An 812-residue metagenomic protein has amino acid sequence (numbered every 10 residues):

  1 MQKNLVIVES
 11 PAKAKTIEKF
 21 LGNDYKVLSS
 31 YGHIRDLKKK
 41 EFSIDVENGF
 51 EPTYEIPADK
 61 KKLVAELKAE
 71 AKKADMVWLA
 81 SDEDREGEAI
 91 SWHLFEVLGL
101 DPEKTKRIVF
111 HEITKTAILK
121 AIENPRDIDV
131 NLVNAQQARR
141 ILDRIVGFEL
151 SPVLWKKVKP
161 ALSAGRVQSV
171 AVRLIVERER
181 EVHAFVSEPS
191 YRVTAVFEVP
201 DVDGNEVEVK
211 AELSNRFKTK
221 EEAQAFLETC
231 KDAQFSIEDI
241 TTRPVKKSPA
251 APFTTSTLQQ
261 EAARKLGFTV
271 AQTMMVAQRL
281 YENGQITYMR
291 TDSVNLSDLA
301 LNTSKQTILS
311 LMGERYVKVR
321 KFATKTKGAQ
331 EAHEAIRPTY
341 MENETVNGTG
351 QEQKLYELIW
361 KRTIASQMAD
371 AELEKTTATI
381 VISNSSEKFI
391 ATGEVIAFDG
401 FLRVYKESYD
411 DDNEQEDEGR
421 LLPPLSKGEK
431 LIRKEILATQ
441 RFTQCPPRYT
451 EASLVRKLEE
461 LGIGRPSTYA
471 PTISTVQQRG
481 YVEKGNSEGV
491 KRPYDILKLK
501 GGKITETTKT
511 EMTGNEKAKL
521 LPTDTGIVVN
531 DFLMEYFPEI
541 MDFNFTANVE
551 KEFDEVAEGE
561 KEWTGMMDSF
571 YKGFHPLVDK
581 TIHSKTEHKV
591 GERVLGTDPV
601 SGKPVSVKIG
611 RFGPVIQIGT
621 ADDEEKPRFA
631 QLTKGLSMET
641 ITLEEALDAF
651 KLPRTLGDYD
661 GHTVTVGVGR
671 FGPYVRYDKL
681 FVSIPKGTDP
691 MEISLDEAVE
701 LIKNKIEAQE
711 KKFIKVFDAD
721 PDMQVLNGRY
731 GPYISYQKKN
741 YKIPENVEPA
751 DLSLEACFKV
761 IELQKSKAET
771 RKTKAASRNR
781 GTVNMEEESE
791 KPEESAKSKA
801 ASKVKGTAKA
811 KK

Functional and structural regions predicted by a protein language model:
M1-I141, E149-L150, S214, Y409-N413 (+2 more regions): Intrinsically disordered, low-complexity regulatory segments
Q2-L5, T16, Y25, S151 (+3 more regions): Basic, low-complexity terminal or inter-domain segments flanking catalytic cores
T16-F20, W92-H93, V172-E179, K361: Short active-site loop/helix that positions an aromatic residue
I113-F197, T242-K246: C-terminal or mid-to-C-terminal helical accessory/interaction module adjacent to the motor/catalytic core
K218-P252, S426-L431, L437-Q440, N544 (+1 more regions): Metal- or metallocofactor-binding catalytic centers and their adjacent structured scaffolds across diverse enzyme
I237-T241, S248-A262, I286-T291, C445-K457 (+1 more regions): Short acidic, hydrophobic short linear motifs in intrinsically disordered regions
Q259-E261, K265-Q272: A conserved hydrophobic secondary-structure block that centers on an alpha-helix together with its immediately flanking
